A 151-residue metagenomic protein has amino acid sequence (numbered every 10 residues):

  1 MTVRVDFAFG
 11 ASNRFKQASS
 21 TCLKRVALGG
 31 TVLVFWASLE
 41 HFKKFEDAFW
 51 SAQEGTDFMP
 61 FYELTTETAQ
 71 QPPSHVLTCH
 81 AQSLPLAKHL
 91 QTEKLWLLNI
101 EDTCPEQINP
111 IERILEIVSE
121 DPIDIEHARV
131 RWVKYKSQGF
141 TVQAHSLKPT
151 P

Functional and structural regions predicted by a protein language model:
M1-R14: Glycine-rich phosphate-binding "P-loop"
R4-V5, T31-L33, H75, W96: Residue-level preference for the first positions of well-ordered beta-strands
G10, W36-L39, H80, L98-D102 (+1 more regions): Structural motif
F15, F42-K43, C104-Q107: Short, well-ordered alpha-helical microsegments
Q17-A18, A128: Amphipathic coiled-coil/heptad-repeat helices and related helical stalk/stem segments that mediate oligomerization
A18-Q71: Short, well-structured hydrophobic secondary-structure segments
T68-R113: Mid-chain, well-packed structural core segment of small domains
E112-P151: Glycine-rich, aromatic-bearing surface loops/beta-hairpins
